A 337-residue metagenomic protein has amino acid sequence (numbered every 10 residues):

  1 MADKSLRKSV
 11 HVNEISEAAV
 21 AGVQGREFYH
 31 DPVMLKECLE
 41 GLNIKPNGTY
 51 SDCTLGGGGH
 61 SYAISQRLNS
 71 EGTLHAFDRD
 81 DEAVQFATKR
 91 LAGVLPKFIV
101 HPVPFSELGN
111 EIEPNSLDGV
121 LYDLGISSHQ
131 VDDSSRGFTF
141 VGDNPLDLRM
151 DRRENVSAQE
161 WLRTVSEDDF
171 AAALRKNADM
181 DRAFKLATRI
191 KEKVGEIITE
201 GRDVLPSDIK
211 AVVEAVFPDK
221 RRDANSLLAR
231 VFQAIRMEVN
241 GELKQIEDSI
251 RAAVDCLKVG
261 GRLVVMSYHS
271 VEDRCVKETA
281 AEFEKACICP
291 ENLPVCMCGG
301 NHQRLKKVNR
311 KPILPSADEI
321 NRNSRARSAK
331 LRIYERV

Functional and structural regions predicted by a protein language model:
M1-V337: S-adenosyl-L-methionine-dependent methyltransferase catalytic core, i.e., the SAM/SAH-binding region
